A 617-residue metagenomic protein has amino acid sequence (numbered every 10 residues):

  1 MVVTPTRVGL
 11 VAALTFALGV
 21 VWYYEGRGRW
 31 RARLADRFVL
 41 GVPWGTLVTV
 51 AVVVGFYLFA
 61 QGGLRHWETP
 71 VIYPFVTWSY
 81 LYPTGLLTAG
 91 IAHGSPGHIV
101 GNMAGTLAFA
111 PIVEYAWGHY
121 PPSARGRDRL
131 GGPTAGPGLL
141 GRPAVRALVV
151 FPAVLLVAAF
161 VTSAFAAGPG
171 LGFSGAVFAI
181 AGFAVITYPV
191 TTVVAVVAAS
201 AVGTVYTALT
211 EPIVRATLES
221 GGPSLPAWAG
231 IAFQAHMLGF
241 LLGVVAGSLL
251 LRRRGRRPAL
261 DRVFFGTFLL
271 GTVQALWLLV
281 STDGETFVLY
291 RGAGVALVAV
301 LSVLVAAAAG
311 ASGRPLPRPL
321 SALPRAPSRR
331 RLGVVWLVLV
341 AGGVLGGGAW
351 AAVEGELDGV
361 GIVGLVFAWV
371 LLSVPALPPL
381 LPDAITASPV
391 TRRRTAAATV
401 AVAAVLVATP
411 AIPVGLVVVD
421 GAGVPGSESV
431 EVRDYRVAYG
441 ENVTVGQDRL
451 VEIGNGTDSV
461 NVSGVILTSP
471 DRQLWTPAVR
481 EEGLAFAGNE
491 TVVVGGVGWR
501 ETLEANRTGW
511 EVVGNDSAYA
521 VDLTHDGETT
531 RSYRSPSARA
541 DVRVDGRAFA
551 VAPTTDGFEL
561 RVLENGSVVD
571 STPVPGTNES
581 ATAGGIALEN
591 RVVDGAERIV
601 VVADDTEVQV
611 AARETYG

Functional and structural regions predicted by a protein language model:
M1, R65, T69-Y73, V600-A612: Extracytoplasmic
V2-E356: A detector for small-residue-rich transmembrane helices and their helix-helix packing motifs
L14-F16, A296-L304, I362-A376, A403-A411: Alpha-helical membrane-embedded segments
R253-G255, V334-L337, S373-V374, P378-A384 (+1 more regions): Transmembrane helical hairpin unit
P327-G333, V400-V402, R436-G440: Cytosolic juxtamembrane regulatory segments of multi-pass membrane proteins
V338-A341, T386-D420: Internal/C-terminal transmembrane anchor helices
G355-E356, G364, P375-V400: Extended alpha-helical interface modules used as scaffolds for assembling large macromolecular complexes
V424-G617: Extracytosolic and intramembrane catalytic regions of membrane-associated proteins in envelope/secretory systems
